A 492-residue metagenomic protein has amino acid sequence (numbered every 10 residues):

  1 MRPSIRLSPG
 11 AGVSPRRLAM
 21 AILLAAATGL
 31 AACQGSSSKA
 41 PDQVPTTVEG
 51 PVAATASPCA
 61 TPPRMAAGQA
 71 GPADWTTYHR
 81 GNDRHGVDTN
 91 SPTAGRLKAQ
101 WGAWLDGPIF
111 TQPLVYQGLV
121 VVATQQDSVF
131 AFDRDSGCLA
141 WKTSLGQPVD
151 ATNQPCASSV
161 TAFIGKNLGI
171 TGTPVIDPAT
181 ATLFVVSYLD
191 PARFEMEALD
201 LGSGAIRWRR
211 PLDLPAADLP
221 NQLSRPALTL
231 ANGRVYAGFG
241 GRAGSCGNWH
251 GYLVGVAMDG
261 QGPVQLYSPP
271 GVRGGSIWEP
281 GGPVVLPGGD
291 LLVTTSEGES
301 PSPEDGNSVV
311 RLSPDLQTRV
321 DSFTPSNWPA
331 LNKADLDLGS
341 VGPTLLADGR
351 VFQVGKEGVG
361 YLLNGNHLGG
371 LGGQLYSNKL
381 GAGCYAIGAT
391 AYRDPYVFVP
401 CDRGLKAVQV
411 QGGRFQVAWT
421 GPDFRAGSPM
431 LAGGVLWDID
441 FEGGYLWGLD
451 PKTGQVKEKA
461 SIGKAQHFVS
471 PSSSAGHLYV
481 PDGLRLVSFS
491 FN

Functional and structural regions predicted by a protein language model:
R2-I22: Bacterial N-terminal signal peptides that target proteins for export
G29-A32: C-terminal motif of bacterial Sec signal peptides marking the signal peptidase cleavage site
Q34-N492: Noncatalytic, solvent-exposed loop/strand surfaces of beta-propeller-type extracellular/periplasmic domains
